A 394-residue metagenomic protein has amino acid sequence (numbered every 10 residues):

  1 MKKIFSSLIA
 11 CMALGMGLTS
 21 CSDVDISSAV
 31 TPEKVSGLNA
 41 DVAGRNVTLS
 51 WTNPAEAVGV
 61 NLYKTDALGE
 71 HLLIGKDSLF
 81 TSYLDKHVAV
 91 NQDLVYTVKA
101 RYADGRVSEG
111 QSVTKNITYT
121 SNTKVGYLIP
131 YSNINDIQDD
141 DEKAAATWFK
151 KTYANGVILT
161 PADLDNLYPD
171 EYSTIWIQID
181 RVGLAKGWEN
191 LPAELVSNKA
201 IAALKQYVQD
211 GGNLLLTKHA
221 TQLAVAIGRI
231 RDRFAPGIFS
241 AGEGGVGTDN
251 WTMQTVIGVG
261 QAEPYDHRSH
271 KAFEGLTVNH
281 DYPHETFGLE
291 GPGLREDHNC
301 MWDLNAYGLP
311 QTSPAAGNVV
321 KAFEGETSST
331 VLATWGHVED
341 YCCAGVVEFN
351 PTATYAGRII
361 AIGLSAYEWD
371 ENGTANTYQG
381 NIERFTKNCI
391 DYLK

Functional and structural regions predicted by a protein language model:
M1-I4: Positively charged n-region of N-terminal signal peptides that target proteins for export
G17-S20: C-terminal motif of bacterial Sec signal peptides marking the signal peptidase cleavage site
S22-E56, V90, A103-S121: Pro/Thr/Ser/Gly-rich low-complexity, intrinsically disordered linker/stalk tracts
G59-N91, R106: Recognizes extended acidic, P/S/T-rich segments that occur within or adjacent to Ig-like beta-sandwich modules
V125-F234: Helical hinge/lid and interdomain linker segments adjacent to catalytic or ligand-binding clefts that mediate domain
G183-N299: A glycine-rich, often tryptophan-bearing local segment used as a flexible ligand/cofactor-contacting loop or short
T255-G363: Catalytic beta-strand/loop cores that center a nucleophilic Ser/Cys/Thr and support acyl-enzyme chemistry
